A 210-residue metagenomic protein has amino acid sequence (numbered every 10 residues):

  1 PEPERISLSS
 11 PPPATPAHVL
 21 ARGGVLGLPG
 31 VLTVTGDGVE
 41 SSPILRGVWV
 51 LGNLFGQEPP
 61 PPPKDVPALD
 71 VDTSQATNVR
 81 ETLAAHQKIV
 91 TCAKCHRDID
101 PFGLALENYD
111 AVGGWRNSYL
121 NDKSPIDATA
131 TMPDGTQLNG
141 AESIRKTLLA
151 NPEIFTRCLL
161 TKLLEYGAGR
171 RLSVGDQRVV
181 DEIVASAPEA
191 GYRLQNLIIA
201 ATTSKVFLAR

Functional and structural regions predicted by a protein language model:
P1-E165, Q177-E189, I199-R210: Active-site substrate-binding loop specific to GH73 endo-beta-N-acetylglucosaminidase modules in bacterial autolysins
Y166-R171: Core structural elements
Q195-N196: Alpha-helical scaffolds flanking conserved acidic
